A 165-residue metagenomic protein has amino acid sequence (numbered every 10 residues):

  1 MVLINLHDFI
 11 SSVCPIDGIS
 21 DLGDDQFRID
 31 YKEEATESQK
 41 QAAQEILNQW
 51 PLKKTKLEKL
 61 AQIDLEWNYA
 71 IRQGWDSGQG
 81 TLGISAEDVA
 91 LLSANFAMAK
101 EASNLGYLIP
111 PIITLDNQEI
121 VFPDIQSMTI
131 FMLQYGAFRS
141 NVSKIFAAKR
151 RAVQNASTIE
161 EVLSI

Functional and structural regions predicted by a protein language model:
M1-I165: A preference for well-ordered globular domain cores that mediate specific macromolecular interactions or catalysis
